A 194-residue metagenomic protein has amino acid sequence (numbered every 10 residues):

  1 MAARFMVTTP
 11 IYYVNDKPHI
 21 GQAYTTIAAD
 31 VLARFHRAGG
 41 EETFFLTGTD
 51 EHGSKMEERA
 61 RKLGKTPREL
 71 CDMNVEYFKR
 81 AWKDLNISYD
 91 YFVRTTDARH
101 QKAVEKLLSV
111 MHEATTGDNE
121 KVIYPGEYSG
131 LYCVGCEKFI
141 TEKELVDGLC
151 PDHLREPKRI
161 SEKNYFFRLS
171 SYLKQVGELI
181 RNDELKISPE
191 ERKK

Functional and structural regions predicted by a protein language model:
A2-K194: N-terminal, positively charged nucleic-acid-binding surface of large information/translation enzymes
